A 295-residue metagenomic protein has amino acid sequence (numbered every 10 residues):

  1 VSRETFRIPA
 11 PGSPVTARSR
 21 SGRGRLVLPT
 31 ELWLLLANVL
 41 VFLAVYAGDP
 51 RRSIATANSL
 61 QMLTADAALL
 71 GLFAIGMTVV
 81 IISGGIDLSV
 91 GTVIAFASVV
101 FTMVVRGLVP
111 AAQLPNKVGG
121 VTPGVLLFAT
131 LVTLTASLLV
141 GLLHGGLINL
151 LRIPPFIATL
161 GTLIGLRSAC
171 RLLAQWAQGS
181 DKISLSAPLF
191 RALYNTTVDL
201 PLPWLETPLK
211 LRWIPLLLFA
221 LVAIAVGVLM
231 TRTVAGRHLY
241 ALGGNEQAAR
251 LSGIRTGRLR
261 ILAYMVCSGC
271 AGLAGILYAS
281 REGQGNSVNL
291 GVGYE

Functional and structural regions predicted by a protein language model:
S2-A74, L108-F128, L209: Membrane-interfacial amphipathic/re-entrant helices at transmembrane-helix boundaries
E31-L36, L63, G71, T92-F96 (+4 more regions): Hydrophobic alpha-helical transmembrane segments
V39-A47, T56-V109, G146-I153, A248: Single transmembrane alpha-helix segments in multi-pass membrane proteins
V39-A55, S83, C170-A174, V226-V234: Structural signal for alpha-helical transmembrane segments and their membrane-water exit/capping regions in multi-pass
D66-M77, F96, G161-I164, A220 (+5 more regions): Hydrophobic alpha-helical segments embedded in the membrane of multi-pass proteins
A111-L163: Alpha-helical transmembrane segments within multi-pass membrane transporters and channels
V125-T133, S137-V140, H144, E206-G285: Helix-loop-helix "hairpin" substructures at the membrane interface of multi-pass membrane proteins
P155-R232, R281-G293: Transmembrane helix-bundle core of multi-pass membrane transporters and related energy-transducing complexes
